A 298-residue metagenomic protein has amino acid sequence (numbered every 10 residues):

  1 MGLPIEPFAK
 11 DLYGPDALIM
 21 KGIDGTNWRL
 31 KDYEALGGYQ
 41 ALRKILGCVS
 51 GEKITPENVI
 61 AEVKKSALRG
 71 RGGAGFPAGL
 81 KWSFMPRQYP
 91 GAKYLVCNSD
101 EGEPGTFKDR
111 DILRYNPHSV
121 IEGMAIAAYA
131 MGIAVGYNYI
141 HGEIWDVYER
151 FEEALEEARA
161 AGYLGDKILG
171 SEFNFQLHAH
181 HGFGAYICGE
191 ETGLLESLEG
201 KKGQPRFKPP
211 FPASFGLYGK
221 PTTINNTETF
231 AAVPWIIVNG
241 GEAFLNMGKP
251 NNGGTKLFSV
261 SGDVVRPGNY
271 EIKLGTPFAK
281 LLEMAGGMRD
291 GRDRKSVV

Functional and structural regions predicted by a protein language model:
M1-K65, A160, L164-K167, G193 (+2 more regions): Fe-S ferredoxin-like electron-transfer domains and their immediately adjacent linker/connector regions across
Y33-Q40, C97-D109, P212-L217, S259-V264: Gly-rich Lys/Arg/Thr-decorated short loops/hinges at beta-loop-alpha junctions or inter-strand turns that position
L46-S50, V135-Y148, E152, F183-G184 (+1 more regions): Conserved short loop/turn motifs at secondary-structure junctions
V63-M85, A127, G184-E196, G200: Conserved phosphate/anionic-ligand binding catalytic regions in large, soluble enzymes, centered on
N116-A130: Histidine-anchored nucleotide/phosphate-binding helix
Y148-L274, A285-G291: Hydrophobic alpha-helical positions that pack around
V297-V298: Conserved small/polar residues in nucleotide/adenosyl-binding loops
